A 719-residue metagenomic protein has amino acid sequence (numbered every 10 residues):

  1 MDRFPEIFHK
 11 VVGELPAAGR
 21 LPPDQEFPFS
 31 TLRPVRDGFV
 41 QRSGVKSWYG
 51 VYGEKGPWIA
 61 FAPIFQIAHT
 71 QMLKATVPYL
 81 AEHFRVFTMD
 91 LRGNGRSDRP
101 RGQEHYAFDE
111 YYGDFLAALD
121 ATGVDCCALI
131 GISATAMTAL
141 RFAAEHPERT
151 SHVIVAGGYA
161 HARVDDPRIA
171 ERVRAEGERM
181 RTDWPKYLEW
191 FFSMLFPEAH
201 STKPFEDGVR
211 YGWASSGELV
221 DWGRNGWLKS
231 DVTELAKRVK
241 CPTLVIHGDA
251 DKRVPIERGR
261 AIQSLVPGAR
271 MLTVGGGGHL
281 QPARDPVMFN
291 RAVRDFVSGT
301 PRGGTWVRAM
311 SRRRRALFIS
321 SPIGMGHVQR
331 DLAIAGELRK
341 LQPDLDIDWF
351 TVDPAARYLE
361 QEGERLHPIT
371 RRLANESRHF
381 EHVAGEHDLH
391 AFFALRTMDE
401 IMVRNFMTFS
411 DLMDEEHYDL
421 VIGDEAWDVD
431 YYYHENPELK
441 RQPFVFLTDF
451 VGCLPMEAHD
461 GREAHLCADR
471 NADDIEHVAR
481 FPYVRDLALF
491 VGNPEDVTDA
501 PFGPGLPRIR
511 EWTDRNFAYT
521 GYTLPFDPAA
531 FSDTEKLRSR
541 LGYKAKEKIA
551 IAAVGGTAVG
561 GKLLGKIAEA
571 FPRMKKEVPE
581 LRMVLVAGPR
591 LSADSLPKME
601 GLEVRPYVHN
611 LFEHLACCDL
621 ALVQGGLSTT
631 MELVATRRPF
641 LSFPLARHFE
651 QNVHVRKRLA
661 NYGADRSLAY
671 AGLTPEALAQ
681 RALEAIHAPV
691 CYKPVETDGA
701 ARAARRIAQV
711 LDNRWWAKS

Functional and structural regions predicted by a protein language model:
V45-R99: Conserved HGGG/HGGXW glycine-rich cap/lid loop of the alpha/beta-hydrolase fold
T88-I130, A134, R291: Active-site loop/oxyanion-hole signature of alpha/beta-hydrolase fold enzymes
L140, A144-E145, T150-R179, S642: Flexible "cap/lid" loop of the alpha/beta hydrolase fold
V164-A170, R179-L235: Conserved alpha/beta-hydrolase catalytic His-Asp/Glu region
V239, V245-H247, D251: Short beta-strand/loop motif that positions the catalytic acidic residue of the alpha/beta-hydrolase fold
L345-R396: Conserved nucleotide-sugar phosphate-binding/catalytic loop shared by glycosyltransferases and other
T448, L454-A558, G588-P589: A nucleotide-sugar donor-handling region in carbohydrate enzymes
G503, G521-L620, A671: Donor-nucleotide binding loops and adjacent catalytic segments primarily of GT-B fold Leloir glycosyltransferases
